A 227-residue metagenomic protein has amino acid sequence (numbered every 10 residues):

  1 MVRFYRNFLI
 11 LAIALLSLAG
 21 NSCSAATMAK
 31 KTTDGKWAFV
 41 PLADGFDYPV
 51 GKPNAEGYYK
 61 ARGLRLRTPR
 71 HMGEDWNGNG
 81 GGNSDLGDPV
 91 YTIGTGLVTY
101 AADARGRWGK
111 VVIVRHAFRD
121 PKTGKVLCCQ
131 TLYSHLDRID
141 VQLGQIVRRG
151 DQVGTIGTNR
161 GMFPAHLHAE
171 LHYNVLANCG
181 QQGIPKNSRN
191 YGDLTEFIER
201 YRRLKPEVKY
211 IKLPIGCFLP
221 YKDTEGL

Functional and structural regions predicted by a protein language model:
M1-L9: Bacterial N-terminal signal peptides that target proteins for export
I10-A19: Bacterial N-terminal signal peptides
C23-K110, R119, R149, T158 (+1 more regions): Surface-exposed, glycine-biased beta-strand/turn segments
P69-N83, C129-L132, L176-P185: Small beta-barrel nucleic-acid-binding modules, principally OB-folds
H71, D75, H116, H135 (+1 more regions): Histidine-centered active-site/metal-ligand motif
S84-L86, Y91, D120-G150: Short histidine-centered loop motifs in beta-beta connectors
Y100, H135-R138, T155: A residue-level detector for short acidic-glycine micro-motifs
V112-H116, Q145-L219: Conserved, short, structured surface segments that act as functional micro-motifs
